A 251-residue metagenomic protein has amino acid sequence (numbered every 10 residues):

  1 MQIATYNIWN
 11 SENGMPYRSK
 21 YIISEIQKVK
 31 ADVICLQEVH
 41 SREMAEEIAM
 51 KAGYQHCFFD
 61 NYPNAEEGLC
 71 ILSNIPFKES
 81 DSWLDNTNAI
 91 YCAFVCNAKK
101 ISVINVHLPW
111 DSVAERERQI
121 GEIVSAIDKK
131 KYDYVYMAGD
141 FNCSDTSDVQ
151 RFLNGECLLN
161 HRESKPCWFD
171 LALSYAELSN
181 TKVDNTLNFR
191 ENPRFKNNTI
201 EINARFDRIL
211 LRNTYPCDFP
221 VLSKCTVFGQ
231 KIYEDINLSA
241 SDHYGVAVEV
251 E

Functional and structural regions predicted by a protein language model:
M1-K51, E66, D242, E249-E251: N-terminal, active-site-proximal structural segment of metallo-dependent hydrolase catalytic domains
M1-N10, D81, K100-P109, A138 (+1 more regions): Active-site-proximal beta-strand elements of phosphoester/diester hydrolases
W9, H40, P76, H107-P109 (+2 more regions): Catalytic metal-binding/acid-base residues of hydrolase active sites
S11-N13, S41-M44, D111-V113, C143-D148 (+1 more regions): Active-site environment of divalent metal-dependent phosphoester hydrolases
M15, V33-L108, S112: Structured beta-strand-rich core segments of catalytic domains in phosphoester-bond hydrolases
R116-D133: A long, amphipathic alpha-helix that forms part of the scaffold/cap immediately adjacent to metal-dependent active
D128-V135, C143-E251: Metal-dependent phosphoester-hydrolase catalytic domains
